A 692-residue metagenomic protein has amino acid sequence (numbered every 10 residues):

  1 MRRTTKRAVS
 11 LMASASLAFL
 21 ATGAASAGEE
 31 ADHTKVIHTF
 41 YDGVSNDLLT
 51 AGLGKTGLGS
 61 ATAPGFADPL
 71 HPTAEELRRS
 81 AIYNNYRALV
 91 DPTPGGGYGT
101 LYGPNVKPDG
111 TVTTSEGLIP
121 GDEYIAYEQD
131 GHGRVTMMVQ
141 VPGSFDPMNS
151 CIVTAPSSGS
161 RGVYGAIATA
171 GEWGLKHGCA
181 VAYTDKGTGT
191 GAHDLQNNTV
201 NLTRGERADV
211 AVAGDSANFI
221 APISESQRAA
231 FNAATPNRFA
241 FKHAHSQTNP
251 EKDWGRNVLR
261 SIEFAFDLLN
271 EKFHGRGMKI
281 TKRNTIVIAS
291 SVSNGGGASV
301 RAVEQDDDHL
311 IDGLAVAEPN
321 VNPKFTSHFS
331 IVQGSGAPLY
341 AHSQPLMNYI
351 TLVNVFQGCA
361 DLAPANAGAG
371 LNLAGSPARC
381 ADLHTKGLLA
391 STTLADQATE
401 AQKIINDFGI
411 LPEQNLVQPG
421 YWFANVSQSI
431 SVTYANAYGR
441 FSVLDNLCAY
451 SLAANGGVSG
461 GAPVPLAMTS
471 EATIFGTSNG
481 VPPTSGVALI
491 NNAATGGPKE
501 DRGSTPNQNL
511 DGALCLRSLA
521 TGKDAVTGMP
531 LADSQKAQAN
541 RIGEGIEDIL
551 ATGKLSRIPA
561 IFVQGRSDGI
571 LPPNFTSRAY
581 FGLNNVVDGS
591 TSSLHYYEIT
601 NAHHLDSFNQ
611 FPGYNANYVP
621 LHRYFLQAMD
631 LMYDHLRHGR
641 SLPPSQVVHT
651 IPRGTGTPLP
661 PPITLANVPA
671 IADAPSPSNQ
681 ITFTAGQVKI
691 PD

Functional and structural regions predicted by a protein language model:
M1-A27: Gram-negative bacterial Sec-dependent N-terminal signal peptides
G28-D692: C-terminal His-loop and adjacent cap/lid subdomain of alpha/beta-hydrolase
